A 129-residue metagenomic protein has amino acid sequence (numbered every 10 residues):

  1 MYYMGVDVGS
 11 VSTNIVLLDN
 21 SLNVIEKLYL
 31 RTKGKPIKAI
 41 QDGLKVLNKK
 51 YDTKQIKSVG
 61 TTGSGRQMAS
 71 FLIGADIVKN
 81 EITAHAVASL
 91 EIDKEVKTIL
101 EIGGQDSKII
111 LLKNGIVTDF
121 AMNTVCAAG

Functional and structural regions predicted by a protein language model:
M1-N80: N-terminal glycine/serine-rich phosphate-binding loop of ATP-dependent small-molecule kinases, especially carbohydrate
D7, G60-T62, L100-G103, I110: Short beta-strand segments
S12-I15, G104-I109, D119: Short glycine/serine/threonine-rich phosphate/pyrophosphate-binding segments that cradle anionic phosphate groups
I37-I40, A86-D93, G129: Short, charged, surface-exposed secondary-structure boundary motifs
F71-L72, S89-E95, I110-N114: Alpha-helix C-terminal capping segments
D76-A84, V117-A121: Short hydrophobic/aromatic-enriched beta-strand-loop microsegments
N80-L100: Active-site cofactor/substrate anionic-group-binding motifs, chiefly glycine- and Lys/Arg-rich phosphate-binding loops
N114-G129: Glycine-rich phosphate-binding loop plus the immediately following alpha-helix
